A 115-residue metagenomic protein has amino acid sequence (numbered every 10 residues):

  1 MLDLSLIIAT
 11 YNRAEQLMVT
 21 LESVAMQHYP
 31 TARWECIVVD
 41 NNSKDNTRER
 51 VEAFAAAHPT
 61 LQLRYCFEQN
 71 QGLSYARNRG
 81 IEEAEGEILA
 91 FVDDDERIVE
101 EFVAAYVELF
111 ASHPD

Functional and structural regions predicted by a protein language model:
M1-M26: N-proximal low-complexity "stem/linker" segments adjacent to membrane-targeting elements
N12, V24, N41-N42, Q71: Conserved short acidic donor-positioning loop in nucleotide-sugar-dependent glycosyltransferases
E15-M18, D45-A53, E101: Acidic helix N-cap motif at the loop->helix transition within catalytic regions of sugar-transfer enzymes
S23, D40-E49, E96: A conserved acidic beta->alpha catalytic loop
R33-N42, R64-E68: Short beta-strand/loop segment that forms part of the nucleotide-sugar
E68-A84: Glycine-rich, basic loop-to-helix element that forms the pyrophosphate-binding segment of sugar-nucleotide handling
L89: Short aromatic/hydrophobic "clamp" motif used to bind/position activated sugar donors
E101-D115: Conserved donor NDP-sugar-binding/catalytic core segment of glycosyltransferases
